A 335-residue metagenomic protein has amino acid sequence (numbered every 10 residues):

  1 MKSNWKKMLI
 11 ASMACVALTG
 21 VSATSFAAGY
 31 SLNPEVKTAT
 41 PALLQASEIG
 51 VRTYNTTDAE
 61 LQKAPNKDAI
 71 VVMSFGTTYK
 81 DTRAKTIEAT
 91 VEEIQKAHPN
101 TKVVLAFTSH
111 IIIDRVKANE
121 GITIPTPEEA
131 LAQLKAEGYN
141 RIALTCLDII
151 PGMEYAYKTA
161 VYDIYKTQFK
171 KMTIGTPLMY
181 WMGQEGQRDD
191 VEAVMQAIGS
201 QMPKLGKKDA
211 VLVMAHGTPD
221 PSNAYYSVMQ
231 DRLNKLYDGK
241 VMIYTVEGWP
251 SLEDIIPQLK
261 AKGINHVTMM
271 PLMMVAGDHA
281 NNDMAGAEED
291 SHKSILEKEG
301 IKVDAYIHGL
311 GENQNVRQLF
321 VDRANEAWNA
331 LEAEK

Functional and structural regions predicted by a protein language model:
K2-I10: Bacterial N-terminal signal peptides that target proteins for export
A11-C15, A27-G29: Long, low-complexity, intrinsically disordered regions
L18-F26: C-terminal segment of classical bacterial N-terminal signal peptides
A28-T268, M274-K335: Extended amphipathic ligand-handling, pore-lining, and cofactor/metal-binding catalytic surfaces
